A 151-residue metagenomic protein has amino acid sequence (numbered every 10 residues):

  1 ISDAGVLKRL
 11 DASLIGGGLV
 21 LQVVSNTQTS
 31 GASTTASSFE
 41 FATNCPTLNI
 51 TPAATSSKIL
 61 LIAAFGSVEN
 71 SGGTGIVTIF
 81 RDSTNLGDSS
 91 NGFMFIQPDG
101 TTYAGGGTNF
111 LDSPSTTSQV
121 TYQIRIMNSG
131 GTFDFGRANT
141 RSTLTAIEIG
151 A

Functional and structural regions predicted by a protein language model:
I1-D3: Extracellular disulfide-bonded cysteine-rich modules/repeats
G5-G31, A151: Glycine-rich, low-complexity segments
N26-T35, T51-Q119, Q123-A151: Terminal beta-strand-rich extracellular "head" domains that mediate receptor/glycan or other ligand binding
A42-N44: Short, solvent-exposed loop/turn segments enriched in Ser/Thr/Gly
P46-I50: Extended, low-complexity regulatory regions
